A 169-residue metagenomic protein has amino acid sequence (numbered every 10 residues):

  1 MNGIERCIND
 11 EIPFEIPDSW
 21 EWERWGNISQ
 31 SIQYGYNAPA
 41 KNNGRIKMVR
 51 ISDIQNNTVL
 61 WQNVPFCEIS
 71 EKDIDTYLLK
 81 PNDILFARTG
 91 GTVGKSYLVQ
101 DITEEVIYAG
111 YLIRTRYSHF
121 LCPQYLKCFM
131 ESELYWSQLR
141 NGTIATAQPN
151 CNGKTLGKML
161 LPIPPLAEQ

Functional and structural regions predicted by a protein language model:
M1-G3: Extended, domain-scale alpha-helical bundle/helix-rich regions
R6-E11, G26-A38, S52-P81, D101: Sequence-specific dsDNA recognition surfaces
R6-Y34, K158, P162-E168: Non-catalytic DNA-recognition/assembly elements of restriction-modification systems
Y36, I54-C67, I84-Y108, P123-C128 (+1 more regions): Short, ligand-facing micro-motifs at secondary-structure edges
R45: Short aromatic-glycine-enriched beta-strand elements
V49: Cleft-lining beta-strand/loop regions that shape enzyme active-site pockets
E105-I113, L121-Q124, I144-L166: A short glycine-rich beta-alpha junction/loop motif
